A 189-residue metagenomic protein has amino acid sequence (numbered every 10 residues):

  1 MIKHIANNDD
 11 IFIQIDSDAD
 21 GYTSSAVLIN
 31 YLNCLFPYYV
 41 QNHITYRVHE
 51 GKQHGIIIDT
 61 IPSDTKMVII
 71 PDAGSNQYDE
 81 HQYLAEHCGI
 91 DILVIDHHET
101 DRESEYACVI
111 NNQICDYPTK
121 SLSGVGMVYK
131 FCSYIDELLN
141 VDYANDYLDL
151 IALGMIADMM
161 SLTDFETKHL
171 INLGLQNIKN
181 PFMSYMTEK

Functional and structural regions predicted by a protein language model:
M1-K189: Replace "Mg2+/Mn2+-dependent" with "divalent metal-dependent
